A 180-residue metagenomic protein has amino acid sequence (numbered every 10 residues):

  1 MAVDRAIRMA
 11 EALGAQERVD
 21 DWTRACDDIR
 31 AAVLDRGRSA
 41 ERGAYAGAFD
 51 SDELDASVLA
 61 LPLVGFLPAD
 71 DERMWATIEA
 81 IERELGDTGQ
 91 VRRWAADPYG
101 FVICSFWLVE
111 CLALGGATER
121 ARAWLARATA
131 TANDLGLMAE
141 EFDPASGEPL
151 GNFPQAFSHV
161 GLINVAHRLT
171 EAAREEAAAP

Functional and structural regions predicted by a protein language model:
A2, M9-A12, T118, T131 (+1 more regions): Alpha-solenoid helical repeat scaffolds
A2-R5, A60, W107, C111: "A position-specific structural signal for the A-helix of alpha-solenoid helical repeats
V3, T23, D27-R30: Hydrophobic, well-ordered secondary-structure segments
A6-T23: Inter-helical turn/loop segments and adjacent helix faces that build the functional surface of alpha-helical bundle
D27-V102, A123-P180: Extended glycan-interaction surfaces of carbohydrate-active proteins
F101-T118, I163: C-terminal substrate/ligand-recognition segments
